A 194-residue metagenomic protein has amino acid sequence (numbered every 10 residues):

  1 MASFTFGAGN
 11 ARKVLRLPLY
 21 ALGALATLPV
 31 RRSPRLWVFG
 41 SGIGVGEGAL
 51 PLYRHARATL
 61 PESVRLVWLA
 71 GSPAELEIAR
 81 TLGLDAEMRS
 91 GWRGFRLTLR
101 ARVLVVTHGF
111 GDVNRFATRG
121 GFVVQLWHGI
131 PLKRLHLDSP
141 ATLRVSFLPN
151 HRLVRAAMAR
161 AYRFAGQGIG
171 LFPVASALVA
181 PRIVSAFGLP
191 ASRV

Functional and structural regions predicted by a protein language model:
M1-L36, V145-A156, R160, I169: Membrane-proximal basic amphipathic "stem/tether" segments
L36-V194: Active-site and donor-binding regions of nucleotide-sugar-utilizing enzymes
